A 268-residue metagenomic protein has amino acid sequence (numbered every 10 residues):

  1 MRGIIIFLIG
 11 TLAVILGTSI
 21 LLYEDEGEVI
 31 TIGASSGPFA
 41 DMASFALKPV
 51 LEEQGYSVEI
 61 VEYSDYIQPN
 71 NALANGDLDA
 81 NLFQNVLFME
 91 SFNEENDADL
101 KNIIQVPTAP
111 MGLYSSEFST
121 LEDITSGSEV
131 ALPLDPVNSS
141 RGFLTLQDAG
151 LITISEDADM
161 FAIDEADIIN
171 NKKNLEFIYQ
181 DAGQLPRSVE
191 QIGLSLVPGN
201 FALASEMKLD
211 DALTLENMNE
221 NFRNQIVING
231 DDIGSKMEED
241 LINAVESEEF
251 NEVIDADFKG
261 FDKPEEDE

Functional and structural regions predicted by a protein language model:
E24-E26, S115-L134: Flexible hinge/capping segments at coil-to-helix
V29, G37-E59: Short, polar/charged alpha-helical segment
I60-N71, A158-R187: Short helix-initiation/N-cap motifs at beta->coil->alpha
Y66-D97, S119, A204-E206: Pocket-flanking alpha-helical
A74-Q84, S128, L151, K172-E176 (+1 more regions): Alpha-to-beta junction loops
S91-I103, S116-F118, Q191, L196 (+1 more regions): Ligand-binding "clamshell"
P110-E122, R223-S235: A bilobed periplasmic-binding-protein/Venus flytrap-type ligand-binding module shared by bacterial periplasmic
P136-A162, I242-E268: Ligand-binding clefts/hinges and TM-proximal coupling segments of bilobed small-molecule sensing domains
